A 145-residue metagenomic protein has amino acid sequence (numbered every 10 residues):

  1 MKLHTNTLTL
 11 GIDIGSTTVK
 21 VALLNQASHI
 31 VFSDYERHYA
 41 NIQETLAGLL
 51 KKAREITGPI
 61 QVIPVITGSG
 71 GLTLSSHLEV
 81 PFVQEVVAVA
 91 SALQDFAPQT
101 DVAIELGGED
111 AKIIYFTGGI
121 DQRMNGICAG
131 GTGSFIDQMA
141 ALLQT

Functional and structural regions predicted by a protein language model:
N6-E44, G48-K51, I120-Q122, G126-I127: Short glycine-rich, Thr/Ser-proximal phosphate-binding strand/loop in the N-terminal lobe of ATP-dependent enzymes
T7-D13, I63-V65, D101-E105: Short glycine-aspartate micro-motif
D13-T17, G68-S69, L106-D110, T132: A short acidic Gly-Thr/Ser loop motif
S28, Y35-H38, A53-V87, I114-M124: Short beta-strand-loop/turn "lid" adjacent to the catalytic site in phosphate-handling enzymes
E85-I104: Active-site cofactor/substrate anionic-group-binding motifs, chiefly glycine- and Lys/Arg-rich phosphate-binding loops
L93-Q99, Y115-G118, L142-L143: Alpha-helix C-terminal capping segments
G118-T145: Glycine-rich phosphate-binding loop plus the immediately following alpha-helix
